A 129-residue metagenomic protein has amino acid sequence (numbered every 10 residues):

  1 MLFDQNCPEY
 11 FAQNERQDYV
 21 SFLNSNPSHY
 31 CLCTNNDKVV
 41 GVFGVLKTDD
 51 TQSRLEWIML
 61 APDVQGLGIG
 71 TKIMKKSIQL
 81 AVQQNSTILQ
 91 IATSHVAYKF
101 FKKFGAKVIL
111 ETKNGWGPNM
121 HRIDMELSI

Functional and structural regions predicted by a protein language model:
M1-N6: A short, well-structured alpha-helix characteristic of acyl/acetyltransferase catalytic modules
E9-N35, V39, G44: Active-site rim helix/loop that mediates acceptor-substrate recognition in acyltransferases
K38-L46, S53-M59: Conserved beta-strand in the GNAT
L60, G66-Q79: Conserved acetyl-CoA-binding loop-helix of GNAT-fold acetyltransferases
M74, A81-S94: Conserved GNAT acetyl-CoA-binding A-motif
Q90-A92, K107-D124: Conserved catalytic-core motifs of GNAT/GCN5-like acyltransferases
F101-K102: Conserved active-site tyrosine of GNAT-family acetyltransferases
